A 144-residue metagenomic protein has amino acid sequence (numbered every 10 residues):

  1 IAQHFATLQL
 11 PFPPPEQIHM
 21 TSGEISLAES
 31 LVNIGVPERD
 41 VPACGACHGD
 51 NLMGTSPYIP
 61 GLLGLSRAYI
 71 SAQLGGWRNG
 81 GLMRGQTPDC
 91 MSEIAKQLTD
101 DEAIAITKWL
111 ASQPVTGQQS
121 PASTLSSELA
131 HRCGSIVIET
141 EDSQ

Functional and structural regions predicted by a protein language model:
I1, V41-N51, I106, L110: The canonical Cys-X-X-Cys-His
Q3-P13, N33, G75, N79-L82 (+2 more regions): Sec-exported extracytoplasmic/periplasmic mature domains
Q9-E38, V115-A122, S126, A130 (+1 more regions): Electrostatic cytochrome c docking/interface patches
E24, D40, G54-T55, T87: N-terminal alpha-helical segment
V36, D40-A43, N51, S66 (+1 more regions): Short pre-active-site segment immediately N-terminal to redox-active cysteine/selenocysteine motifs in thiol-based
G45, G49-N79, S92-Q97: Gly/Gly-Pro-rich "capping" loops immediately C-terminal to redox-active cysteine motifs in periplasmic/lumenal
D50, T87-C90, L98, A103-A105: Residue-level hotspots at or immediately adjacent to binding/recognition sites across diverse folds
